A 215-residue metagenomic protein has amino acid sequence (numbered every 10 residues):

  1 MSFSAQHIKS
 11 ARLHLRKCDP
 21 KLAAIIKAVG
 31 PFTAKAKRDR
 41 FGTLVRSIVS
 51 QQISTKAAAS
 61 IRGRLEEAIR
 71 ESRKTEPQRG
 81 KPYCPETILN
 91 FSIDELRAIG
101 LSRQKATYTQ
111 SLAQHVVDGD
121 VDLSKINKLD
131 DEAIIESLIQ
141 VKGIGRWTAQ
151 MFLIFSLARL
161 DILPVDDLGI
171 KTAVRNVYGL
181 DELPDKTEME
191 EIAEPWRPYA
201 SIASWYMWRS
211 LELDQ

Functional and structural regions predicted by a protein language model:
M1-F32, E132, R146-Q215: C-terminal accessory module of base-excision DNA glycosylases/AP lyases that mediates lesion recognition and DNA
A24-G42, R79-G80: Short secondary-structure junction/hinge motifs that connect adjacent elements
I25, I53-S54, A58-Q140, R197: Alpha-helical ds-nucleic-acid-binding substructure associated with the helix-hairpin-helix region of base-excision DNA
A34-G42, G100-Q104, A193-A200: Structural motif
F41-V45, I88-S92, D130-I134, I170 (+1 more regions): N-terminal alpha-helical segment
L44-I48, Q52: Short, aromatic/basic-rich helix-turn unit that serves as a nucleic-acid recognition element
R46, G63-E67, Q110-Q114, I154 (+2 more regions): Generic alpha-helical structural context detector
